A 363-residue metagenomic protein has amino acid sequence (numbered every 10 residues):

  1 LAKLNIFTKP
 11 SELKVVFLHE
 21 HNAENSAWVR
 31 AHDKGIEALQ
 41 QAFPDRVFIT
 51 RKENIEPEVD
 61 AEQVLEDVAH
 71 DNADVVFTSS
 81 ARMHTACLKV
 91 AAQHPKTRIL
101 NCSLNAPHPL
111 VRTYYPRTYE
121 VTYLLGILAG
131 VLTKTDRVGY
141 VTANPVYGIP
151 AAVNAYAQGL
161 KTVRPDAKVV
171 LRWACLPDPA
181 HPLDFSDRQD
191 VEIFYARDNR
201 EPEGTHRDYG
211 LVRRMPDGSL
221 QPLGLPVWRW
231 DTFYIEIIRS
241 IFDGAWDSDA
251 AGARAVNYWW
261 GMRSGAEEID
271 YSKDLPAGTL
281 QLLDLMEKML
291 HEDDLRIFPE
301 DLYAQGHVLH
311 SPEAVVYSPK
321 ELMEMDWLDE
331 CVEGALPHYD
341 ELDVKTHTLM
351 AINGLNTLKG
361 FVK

Functional and structural regions predicted by a protein language model:
A2-H32, R137-A143: Short beta-strand segments enriched in small/hydrophobic residues
V15-G35, L39, F43, R51-E58 (+1 more regions): Extracytoplasmic "Venus flytrap"
I36, L124-A167, L171, G252-D274: An alpha-beta-alpha
N72-A81, L100-C102, R188-R200, L220-W228: Periplasmic-binding protein-like
A92-Y115: Flexible loop/hinge segments that line or gate small-molecule binding clefts
Y114-D136, V227-D247: Hydrophobic alpha-helical segments within soluble ligand-binding/sensing domains
E201-Q281: Extracellular/periplasmic periplasmic-binding protein-like sensory domains
G244-K363: Segments of small-molecule ligand-sensing domains
